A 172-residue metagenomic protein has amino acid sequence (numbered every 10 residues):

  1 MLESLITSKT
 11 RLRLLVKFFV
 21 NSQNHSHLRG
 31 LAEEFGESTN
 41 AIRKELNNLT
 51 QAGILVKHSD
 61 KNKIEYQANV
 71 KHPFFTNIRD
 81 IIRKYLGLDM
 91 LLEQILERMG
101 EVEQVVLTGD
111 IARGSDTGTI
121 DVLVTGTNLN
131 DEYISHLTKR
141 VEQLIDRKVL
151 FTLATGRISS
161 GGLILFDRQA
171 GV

Functional and structural regions predicted by a protein language model:
M1-R13, F19-N47, Q51-E101, I111-T117 (+1 more regions): Catalytic core of pol beta-like nucleotidyltransferases
Q104-L107: Hydrophobic/anchoring residues in structured secondary elements
L123-T125: Short hydrophobic/aromatic beta-strand micro-patches that form the beta-sheet surface supporting nucleotide- or nucleic
